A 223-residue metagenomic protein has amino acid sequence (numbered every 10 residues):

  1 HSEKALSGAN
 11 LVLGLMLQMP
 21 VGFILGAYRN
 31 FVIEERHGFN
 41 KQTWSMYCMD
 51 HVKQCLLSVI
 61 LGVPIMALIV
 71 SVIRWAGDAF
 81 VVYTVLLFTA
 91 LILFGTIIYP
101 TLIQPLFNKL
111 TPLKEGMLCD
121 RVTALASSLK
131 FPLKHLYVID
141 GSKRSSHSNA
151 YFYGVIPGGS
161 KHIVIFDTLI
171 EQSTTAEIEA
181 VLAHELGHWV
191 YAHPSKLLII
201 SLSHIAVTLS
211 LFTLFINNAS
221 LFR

Functional and structural regions predicted by a protein language model:
H1-R223: Polar-ligand-bearing catalytic/cofactor-coordination segments of membrane-embedded or membrane-tethered inner-membrane
